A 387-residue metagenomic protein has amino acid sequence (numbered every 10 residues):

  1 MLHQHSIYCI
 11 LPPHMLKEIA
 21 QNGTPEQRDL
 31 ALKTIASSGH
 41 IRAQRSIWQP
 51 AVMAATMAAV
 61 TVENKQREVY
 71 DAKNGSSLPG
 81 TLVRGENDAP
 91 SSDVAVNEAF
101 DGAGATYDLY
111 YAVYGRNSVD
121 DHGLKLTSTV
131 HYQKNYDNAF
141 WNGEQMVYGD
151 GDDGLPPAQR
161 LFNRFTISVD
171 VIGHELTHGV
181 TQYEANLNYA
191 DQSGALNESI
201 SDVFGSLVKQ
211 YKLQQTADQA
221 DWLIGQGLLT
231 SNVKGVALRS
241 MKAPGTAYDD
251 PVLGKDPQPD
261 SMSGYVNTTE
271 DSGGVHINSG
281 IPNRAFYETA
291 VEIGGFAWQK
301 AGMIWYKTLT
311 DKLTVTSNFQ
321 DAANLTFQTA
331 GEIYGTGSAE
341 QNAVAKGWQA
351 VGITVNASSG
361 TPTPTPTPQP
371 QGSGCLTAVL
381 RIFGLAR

Functional and structural regions predicted by a protein language model:
M1-D170, G179-R387: Zymogen propeptides/activation segments of proteases
